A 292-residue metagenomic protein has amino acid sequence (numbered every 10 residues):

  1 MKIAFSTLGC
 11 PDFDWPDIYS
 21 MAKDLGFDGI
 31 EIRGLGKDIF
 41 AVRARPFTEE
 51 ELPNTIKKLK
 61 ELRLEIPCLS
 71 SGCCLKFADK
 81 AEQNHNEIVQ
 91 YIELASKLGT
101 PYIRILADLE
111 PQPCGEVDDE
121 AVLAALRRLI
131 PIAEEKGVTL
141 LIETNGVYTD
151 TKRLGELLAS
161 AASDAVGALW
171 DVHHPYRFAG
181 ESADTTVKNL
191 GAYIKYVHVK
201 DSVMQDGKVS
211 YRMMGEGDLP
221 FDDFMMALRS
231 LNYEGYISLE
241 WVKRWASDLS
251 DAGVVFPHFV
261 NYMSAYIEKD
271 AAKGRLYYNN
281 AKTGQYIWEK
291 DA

Functional and structural regions predicted by a protein language model:
M1-T7, D12-G29, I56, K60-L62 (+4 more regions): Histidine-acidic metal/acid-base catalytic patches
P16-D17, P53-C68, L75-A168, R177 (+1 more regions): Active-site acidic/histidine proton-transfer and metal-coordination neighborhood in alpha/beta enzyme cores
I30-I39, P67-C73: Short, conserved active-site loops that position catalytic residues or coordinate cofactors/metal ions across diverse
E31, C68-S70, R104, L141 (+2 more regions): Conserved beta-strand positions in the central sheet of alpha/beta enzyme cores
R33-I56, D108-C114: Glycine-rich, proline-tolerant flexible connector loops at the mouths of alpha/beta enzymes
D38-V42, L75-D79, L109-G115, Y176-A179 (+2 more regions): A short acidic, helix-capping loop that chelates divalent metal ions and anchors anionic groups
R45-L52, Q83-V89, D118-L126, G180-V187 (+2 more regions): Charged helix-capping and loop-helix junction motifs
